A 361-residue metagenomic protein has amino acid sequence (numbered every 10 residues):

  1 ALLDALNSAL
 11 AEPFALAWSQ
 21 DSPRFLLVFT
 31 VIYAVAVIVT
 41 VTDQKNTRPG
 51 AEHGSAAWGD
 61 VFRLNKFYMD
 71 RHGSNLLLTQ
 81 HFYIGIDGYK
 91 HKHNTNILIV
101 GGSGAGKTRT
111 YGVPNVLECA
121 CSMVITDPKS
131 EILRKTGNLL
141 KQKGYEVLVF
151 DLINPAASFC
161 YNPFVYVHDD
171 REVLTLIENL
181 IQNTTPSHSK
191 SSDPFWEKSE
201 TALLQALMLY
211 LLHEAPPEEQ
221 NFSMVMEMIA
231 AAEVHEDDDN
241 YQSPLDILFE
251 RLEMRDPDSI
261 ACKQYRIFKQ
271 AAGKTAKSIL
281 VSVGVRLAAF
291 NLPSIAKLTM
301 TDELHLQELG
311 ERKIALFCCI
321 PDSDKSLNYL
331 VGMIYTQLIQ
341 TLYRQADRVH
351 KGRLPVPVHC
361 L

Functional and structural regions predicted by a protein language model:
A1-A105, R109-G112, A156, S323 (+1 more regions): Basic- and hydrophobic-enriched, low-structure N-terminal and domain-boundary segments that flank ATP-binding catalytic
H93-L361: P-loop NTPase motor domains
